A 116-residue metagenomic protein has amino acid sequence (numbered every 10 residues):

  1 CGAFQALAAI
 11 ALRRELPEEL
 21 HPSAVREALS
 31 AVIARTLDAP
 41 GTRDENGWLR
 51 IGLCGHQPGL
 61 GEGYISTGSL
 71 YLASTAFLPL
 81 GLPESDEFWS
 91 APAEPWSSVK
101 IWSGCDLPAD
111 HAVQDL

Functional and structural regions predicted by a protein language model:
C1-S85: Long, repeat-rich segments with strong aromatic
L72-L116: Extended hydrophobic packing segments that form well-structured cores
